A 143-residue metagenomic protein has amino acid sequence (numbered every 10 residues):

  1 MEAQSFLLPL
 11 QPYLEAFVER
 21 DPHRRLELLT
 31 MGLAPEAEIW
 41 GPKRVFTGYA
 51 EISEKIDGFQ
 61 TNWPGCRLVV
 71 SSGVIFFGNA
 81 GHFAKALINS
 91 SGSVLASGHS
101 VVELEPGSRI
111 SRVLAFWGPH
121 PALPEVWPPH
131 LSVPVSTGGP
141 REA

Functional and structural regions predicted by a protein language model:
M1-G32: Short acidic-aromatic low-complexity motifs
E2, F59-A143: A beta-strand edge to alpha-helix "cap/lid" segment located at domain peripheries
L8, P12-E15, M31, E54 (+4 more regions): Charged/polar, solvent-exposed surface patches and flexible loops
Y13-F17, L29, L33, A37 (+2 more regions): Conserved N-terminal glycine/acidic-rich loop preference
H23-N79: A solvent-exposed, acidic/Ser-Thr-rich amphipathic alpha-helical stretch
